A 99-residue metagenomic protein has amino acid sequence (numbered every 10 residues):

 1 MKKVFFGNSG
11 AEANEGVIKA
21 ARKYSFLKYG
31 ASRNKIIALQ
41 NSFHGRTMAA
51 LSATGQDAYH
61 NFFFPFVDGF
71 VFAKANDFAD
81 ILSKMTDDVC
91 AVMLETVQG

Functional and structural regions predicted by a protein language model:
M1-M93: PLP-dependent aspartate aminotransferase-fold enzymes
E95-G99: Conserved PLP phosphate-binding loop immediately N-terminal to the Schiff-base lysine helix in PLP-dependent enzymes
